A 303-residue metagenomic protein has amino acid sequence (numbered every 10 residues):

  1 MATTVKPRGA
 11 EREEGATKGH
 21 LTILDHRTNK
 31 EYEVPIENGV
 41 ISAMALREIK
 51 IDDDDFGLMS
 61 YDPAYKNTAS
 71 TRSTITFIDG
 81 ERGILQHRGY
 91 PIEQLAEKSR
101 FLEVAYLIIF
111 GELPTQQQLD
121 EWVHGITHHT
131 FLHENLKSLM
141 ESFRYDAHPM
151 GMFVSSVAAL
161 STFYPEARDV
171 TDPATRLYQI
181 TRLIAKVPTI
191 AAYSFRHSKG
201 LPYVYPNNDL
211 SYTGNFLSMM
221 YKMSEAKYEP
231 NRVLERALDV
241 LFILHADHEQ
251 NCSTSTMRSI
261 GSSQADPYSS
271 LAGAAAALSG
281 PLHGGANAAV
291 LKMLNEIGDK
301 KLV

Functional and structural regions predicted by a protein language model:
T3-V303: Hydrophobic alpha-helical bundle cores within soluble ligand-binding/oligomerization subdomains
